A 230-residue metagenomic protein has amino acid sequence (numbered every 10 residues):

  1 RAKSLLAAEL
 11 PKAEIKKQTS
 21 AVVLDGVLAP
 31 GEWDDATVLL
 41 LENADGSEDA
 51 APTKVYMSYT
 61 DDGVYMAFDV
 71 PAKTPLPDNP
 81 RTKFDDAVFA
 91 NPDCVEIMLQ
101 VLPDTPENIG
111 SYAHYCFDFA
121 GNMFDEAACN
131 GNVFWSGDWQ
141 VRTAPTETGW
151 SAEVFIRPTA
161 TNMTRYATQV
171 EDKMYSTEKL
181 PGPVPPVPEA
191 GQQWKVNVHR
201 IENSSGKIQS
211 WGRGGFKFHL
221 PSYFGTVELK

Functional and structural regions predicted by a protein language model:
R1-K230: Structural preference for beta-rich elements and adjacent junctions enriched in aromatics
